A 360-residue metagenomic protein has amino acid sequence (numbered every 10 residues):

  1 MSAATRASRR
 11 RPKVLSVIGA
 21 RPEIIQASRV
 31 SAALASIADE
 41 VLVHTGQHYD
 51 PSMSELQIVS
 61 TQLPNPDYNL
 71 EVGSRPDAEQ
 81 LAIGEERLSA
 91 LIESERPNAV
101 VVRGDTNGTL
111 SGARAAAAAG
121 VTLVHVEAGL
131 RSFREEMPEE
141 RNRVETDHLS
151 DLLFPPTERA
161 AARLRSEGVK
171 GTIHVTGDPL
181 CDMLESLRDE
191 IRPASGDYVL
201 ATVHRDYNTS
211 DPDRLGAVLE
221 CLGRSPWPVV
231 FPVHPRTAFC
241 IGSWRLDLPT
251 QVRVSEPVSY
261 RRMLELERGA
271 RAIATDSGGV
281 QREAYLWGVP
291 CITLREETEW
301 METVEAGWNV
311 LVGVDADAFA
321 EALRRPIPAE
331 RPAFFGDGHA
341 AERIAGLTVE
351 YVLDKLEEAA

Functional and structural regions predicted by a protein language model:
S2-W227, T237-A360: Nucleotide-activated sugar donor-binding and catalytic core shared by glycosyltransferases and related lipid-linked
H234: Conserved C-terminal portion of the radical SAM core fold that forms the substrate/S-adenosylmethionine-binding
